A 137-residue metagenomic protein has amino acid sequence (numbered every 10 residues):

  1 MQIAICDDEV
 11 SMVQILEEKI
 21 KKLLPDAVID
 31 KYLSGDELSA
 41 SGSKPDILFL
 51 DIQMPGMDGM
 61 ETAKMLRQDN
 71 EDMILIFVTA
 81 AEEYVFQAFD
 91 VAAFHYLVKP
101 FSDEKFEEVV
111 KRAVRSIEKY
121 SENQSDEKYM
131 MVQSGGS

Functional and structural regions predicted by a protein language model:
E9-D30, Q68: Two-component/phosphorelay signaling modules centered on CheY-like receiver
K31-I47: Acidic, metal-coordinating helix/loop segments flanking the phosphotransfer/catalytic sites of two-component signaling
S34, D58-E61: Acidic catalytic/metal-coordinating carboxylates
I52-M54: Receiver (REC) domain active-site loop signature in two-component systems and cognate sites in sensor histidine kinases
D72-E82: A short, hydrophobic beta-strand element within the central beta-sheet of small alpha/beta folds
K99: A Lys-centered signature of the CheY-like receiver
K111-S137: Conserved binding/recognition cores within well-folded domains
